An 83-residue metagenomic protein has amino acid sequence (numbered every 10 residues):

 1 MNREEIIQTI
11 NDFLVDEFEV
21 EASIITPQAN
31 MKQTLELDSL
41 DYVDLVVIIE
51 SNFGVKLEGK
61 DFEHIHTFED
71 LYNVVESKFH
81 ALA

Functional and structural regions predicted by a protein language model:
N2-L37, D41, V46, N52-A83: Phosphopantetheine-dependent thiolation modules in NRPS/PKS and related acyl-activating systems
